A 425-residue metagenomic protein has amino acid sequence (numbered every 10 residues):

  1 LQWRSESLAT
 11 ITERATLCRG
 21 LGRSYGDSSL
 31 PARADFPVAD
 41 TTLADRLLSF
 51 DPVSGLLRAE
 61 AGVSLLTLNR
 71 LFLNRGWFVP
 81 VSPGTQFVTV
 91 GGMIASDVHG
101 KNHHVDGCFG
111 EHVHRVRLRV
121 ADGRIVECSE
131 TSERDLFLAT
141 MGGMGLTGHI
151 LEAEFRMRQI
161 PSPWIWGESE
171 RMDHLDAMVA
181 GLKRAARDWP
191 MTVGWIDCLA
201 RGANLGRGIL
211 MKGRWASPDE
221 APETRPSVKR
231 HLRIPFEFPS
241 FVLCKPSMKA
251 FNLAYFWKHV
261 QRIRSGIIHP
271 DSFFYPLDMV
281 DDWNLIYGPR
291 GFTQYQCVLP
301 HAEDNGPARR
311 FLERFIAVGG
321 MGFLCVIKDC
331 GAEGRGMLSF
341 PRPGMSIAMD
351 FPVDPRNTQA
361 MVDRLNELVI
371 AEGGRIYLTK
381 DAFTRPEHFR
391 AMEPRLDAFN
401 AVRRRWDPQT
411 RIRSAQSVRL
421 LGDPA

Functional and structural regions predicted by a protein language model:
L1-A425: Noncatalytic alpha-helical scaffold of FAD-dependent oxidoreductases
